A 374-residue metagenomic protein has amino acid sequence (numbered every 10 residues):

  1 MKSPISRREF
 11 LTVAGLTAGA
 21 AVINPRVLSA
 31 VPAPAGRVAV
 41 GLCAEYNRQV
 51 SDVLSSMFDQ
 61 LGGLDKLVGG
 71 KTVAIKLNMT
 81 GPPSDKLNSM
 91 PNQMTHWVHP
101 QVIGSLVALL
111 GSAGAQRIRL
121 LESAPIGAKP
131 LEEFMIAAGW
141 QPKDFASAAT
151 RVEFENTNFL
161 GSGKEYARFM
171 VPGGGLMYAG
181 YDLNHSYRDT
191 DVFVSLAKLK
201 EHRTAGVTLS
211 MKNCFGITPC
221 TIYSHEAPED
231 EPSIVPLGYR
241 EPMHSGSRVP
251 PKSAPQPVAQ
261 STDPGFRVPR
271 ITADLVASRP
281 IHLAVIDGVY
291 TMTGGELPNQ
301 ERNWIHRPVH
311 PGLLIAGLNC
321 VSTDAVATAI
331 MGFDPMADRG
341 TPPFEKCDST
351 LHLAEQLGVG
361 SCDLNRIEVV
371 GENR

Functional and structural regions predicted by a protein language model:
M1-A18: N-terminal secretory signal peptides and thylakoid transit peptides that target proteins across membranes
M1-K2, G19-A20, G70, G206: A general, composition-driven signal for non-globular sequence regions
A18, V22, D334-P335: A generic secondary-structure signal for well-formed alpha-helical elements
V22-P34: Bacterial Sec-dependent signal peptides at the C-terminal "C-region" and cleavage site
V31-R374: Extended, low-polarity segments enriched in aliphatic/aromatic residues
